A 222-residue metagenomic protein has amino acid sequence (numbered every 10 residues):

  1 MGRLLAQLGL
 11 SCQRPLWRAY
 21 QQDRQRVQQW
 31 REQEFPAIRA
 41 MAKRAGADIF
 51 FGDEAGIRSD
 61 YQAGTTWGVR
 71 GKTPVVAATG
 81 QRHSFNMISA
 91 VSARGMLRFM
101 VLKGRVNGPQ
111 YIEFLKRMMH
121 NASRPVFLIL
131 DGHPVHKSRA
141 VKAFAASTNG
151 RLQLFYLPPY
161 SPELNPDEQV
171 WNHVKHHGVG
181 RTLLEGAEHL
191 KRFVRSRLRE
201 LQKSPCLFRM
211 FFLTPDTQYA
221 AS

Functional and structural regions predicted by a protein language model:
M1-S222: Short functional hotspots at interaction and active-site rims
